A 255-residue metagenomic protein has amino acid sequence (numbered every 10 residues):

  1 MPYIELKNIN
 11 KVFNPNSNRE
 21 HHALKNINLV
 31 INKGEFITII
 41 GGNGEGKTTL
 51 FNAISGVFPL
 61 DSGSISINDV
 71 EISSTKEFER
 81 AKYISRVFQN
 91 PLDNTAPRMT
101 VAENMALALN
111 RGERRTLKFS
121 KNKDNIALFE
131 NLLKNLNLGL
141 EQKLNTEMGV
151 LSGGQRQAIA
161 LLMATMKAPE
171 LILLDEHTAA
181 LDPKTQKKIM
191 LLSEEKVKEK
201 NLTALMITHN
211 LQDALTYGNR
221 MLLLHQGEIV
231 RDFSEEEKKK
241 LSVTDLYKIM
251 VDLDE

Functional and structural regions predicted by a protein language model:
P2-Y3, V12-N26, K76: A short, flexible loop at the N-terminus of ABC-type nucleotide-binding domains that lies
I40-G42: The feature captures the beta-strand-to-loop junction immediately N-terminal to the Walker
S55: Helix-to-loop junction immediately C-terminal to a conserved catalytic motif
G63-E71: Conserved ABC transporter NBD signature motif
E71-S85, D93, R115, N122 (+1 more regions): ABC ATPase NBD coupling module
A164-T165: ABC ATPase C-loop
T208-H209: H-loop/switch region of ABC-family ATPase nucleotide-binding domains
E228-V251: Conserved beta-strand-loop-alpha-helix hinge in the C-terminal portion of ABC ATPase nucleotide-binding domains
